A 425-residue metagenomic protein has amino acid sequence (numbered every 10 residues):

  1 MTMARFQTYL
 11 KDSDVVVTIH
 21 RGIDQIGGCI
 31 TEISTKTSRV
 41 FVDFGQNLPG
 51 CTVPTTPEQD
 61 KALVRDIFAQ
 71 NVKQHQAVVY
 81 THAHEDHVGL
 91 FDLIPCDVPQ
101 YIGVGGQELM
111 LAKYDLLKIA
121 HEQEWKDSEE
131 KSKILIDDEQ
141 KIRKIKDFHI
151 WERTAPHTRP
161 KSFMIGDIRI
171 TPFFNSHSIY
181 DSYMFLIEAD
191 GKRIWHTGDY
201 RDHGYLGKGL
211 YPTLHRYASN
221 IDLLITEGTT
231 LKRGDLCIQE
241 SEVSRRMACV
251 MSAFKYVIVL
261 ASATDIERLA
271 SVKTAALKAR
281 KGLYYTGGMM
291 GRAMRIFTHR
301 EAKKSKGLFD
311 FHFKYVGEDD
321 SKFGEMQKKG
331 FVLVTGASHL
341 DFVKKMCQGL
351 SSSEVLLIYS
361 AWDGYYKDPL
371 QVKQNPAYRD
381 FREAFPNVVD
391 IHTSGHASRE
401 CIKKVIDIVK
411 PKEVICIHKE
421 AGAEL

Functional and structural regions predicted by a protein language model:
T2-A77, D86-E267, S271-K278, G282-T286 (+1 more regions): His/Asp/Glu-rich metal-coordinating catalytic cores of metallo-dependent phosphodiesterases/hydrolases acting on
G50, E108-L111, E267, M290-R295 (+2 more regions): Short, charged/polar "capping" segments at the starts of alpha-helices and the immediately preceding loops
L231-K232, S338-V343, D363-K367, G422: Short acidic, S/G/P-rich loop/turn micro-motifs used as interaction or catalytic elements
R233-E354, I358, R382-A384, C401 (+2 more regions): Hard-cation-handling environments
F297, L370-P376, R399-K403: Histidine/acidic-residue-rich catalytic or RNA/ligand-binding cores of hydrolases and nuclease-related proteins
S352-I358, Y366-G395: Mobile, glycine- and charge-enriched loop segments and immediately flanking short secondary-structure elements within
Y365-D368, V388-L425: Internal alpha/beta domain cores that form substrate/cofactor-binding pockets in large enzymes and binding proteins
